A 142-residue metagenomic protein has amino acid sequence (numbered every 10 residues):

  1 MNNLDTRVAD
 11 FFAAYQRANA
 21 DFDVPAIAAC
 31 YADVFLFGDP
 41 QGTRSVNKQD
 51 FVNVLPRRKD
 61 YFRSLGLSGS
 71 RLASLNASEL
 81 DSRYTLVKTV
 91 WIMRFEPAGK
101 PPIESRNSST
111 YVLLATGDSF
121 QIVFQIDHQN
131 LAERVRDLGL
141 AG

Functional and structural regions predicted by a protein language model:
M1-D33, F37, Q49, L138-G142: Short, low-complexity N-terminal intrinsically disordered segments enriched in polar/charged residues
V24-R83, T89: A solvent-exposed, acidic/Ser-Thr-rich amphipathic alpha-helical stretch
Y31, W91-M93, I126-Q129: Short beta-strand segments enriched in hydrophobic/aromatic residues within well-folded beta-rich domains
S70-L72, K88, I103-T110: Short, surface-exposed coil-to-beta transition loops
A77-L86, L113-Q121: A short, structured loop/turn motif at beta-sheet edges
M93-E104: Short, cysteine-centered beta-strand-loop-beta hairpins and adjacent loop/turn segments enriched in charged/polar
S105-G139: Short beta-strand edge/turn micro-motifs at domain boundaries
